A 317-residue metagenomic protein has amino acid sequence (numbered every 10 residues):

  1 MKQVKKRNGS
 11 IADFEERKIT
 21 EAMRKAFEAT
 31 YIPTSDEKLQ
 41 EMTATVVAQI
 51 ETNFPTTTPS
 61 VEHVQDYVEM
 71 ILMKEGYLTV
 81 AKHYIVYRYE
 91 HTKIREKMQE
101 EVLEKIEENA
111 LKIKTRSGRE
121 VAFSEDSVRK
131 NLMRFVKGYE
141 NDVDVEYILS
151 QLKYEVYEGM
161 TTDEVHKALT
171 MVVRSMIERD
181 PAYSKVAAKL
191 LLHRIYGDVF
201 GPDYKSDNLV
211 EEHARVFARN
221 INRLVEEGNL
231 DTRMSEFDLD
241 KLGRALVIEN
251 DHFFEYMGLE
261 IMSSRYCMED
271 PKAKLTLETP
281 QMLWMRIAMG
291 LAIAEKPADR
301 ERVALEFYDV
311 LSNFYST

Functional and structural regions predicted by a protein language model:
M1-T317: Extended catalytic cores of very large enzyme megasubunits
